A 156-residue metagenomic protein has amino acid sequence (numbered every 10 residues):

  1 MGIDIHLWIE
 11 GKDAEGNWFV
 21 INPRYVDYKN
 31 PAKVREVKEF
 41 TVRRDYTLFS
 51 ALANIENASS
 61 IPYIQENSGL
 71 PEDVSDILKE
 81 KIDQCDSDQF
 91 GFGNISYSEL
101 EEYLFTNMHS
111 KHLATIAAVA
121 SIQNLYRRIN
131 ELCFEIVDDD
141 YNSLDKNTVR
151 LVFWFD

Functional and structural regions predicted by a protein language model:
M1-N147, W154-D156: Acidic (Asp/Glu-rich) sequence patches and key acidic residues that form negatively charged surfaces used
